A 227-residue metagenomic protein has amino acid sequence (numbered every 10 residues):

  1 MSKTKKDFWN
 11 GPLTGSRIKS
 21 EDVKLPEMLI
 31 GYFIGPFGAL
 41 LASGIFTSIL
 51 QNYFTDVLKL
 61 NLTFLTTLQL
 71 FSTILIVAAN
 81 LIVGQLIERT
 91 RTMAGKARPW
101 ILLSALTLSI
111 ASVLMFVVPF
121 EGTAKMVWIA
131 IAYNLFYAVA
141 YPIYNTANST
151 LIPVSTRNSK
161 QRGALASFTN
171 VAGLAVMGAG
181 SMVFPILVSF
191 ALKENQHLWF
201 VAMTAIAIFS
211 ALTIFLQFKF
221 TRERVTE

Functional and structural regions predicted by a protein language model:
S2-E227: Membrane-embedded alpha-helical bundles of multi-pass transporters/translocases, especially carrier/permease families
